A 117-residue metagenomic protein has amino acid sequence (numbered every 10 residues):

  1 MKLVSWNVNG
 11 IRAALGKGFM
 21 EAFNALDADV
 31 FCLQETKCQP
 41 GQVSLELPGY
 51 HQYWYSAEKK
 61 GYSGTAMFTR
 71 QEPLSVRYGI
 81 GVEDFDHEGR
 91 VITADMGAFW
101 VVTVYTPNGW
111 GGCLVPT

Functional and structural regions predicted by a protein language model:
M1-L47, A57, Y62: N-terminal, active-site-proximal structural segment of metallo-dependent hydrolase catalytic domains
K37, V43-G111: Structured beta-strand-rich core segments of catalytic domains in phosphoester-bond hydrolases
G112-T117: Binuclear metal-dependent hydrolase catalytic cores centered on His/Asp/Glu-rich metal-binding motifs
